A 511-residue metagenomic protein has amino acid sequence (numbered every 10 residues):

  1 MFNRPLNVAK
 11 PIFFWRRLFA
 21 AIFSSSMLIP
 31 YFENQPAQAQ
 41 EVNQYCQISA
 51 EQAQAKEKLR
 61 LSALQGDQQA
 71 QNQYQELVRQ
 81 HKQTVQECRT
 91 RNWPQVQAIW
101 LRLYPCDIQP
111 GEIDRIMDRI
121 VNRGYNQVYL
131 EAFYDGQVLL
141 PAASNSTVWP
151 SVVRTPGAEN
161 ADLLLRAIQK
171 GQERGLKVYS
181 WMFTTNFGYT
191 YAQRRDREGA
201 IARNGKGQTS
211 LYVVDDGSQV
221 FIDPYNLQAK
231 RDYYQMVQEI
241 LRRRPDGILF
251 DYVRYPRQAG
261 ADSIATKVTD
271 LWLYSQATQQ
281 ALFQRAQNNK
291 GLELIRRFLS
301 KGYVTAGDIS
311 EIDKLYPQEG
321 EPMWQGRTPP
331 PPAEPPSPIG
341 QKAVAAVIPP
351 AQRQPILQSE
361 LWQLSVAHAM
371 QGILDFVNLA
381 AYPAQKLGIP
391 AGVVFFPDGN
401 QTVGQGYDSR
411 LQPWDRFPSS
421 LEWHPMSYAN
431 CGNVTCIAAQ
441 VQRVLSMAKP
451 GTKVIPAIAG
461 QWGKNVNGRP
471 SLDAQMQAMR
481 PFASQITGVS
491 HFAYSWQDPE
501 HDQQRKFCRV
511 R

Functional and structural regions predicted by a protein language model:
F2-F14, Y31-Y125: Mature N-terminal, pre-catalytic/accessory segment of carbohydrate-active enzymes
P94-Q97, T185-R242: Active-site-adjacent "subsite" loops/lids of carbohydrate-active enzymes
C106-N122, L227-E239, T402-P418, I437-V441 (+1 more regions): Short, acidic/polar
D107-G124, S151-R174, Q371-D375: Aromatic- and glycine-enriched glycan-recognition loops and surfaces that form the carbohydrate-binding subsites
R123-E159: Aromatic-lined carbohydrate-binding/catalytic grooves of carbohydrate-active enzymes
Q127-Y129, L163-Y212, L249-Y252, L299-S300: Glycine-rich, aromatic-flanked loop segments that form ligand/cofactor-binding clefts across common enzyme folds
V213-P390, P397-D398, V403-F417, Y428: Polysaccharide-binding and catalytic clefts of secreted carbohydrate-active enzymes
W414-R511: Substrate-binding cleft of secreted/luminal carbohydrate-active enzymes
